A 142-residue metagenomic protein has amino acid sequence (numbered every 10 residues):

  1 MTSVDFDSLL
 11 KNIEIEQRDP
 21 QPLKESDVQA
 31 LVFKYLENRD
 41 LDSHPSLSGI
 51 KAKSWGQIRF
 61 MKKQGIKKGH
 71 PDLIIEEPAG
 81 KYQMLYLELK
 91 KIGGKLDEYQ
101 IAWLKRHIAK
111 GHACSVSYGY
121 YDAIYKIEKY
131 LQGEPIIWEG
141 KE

Functional and structural regions predicted by a protein language model:
M1-E142: Catalytic phosphate/metal-binding cores of nucleic-acid and nucleotide-processing enzymes, i.e., regions that mediate
